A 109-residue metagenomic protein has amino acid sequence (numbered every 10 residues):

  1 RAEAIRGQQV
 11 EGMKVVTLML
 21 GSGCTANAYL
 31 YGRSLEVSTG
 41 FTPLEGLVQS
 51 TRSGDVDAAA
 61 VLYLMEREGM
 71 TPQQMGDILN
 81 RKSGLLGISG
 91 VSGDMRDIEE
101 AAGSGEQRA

Functional and structural regions predicted by a protein language model:
R1, I5, L64-T71, K82-L86 (+1 more regions): Change "in soluble alpha/beta enzymes" to "in soluble alpha/beta proteins
R1-E66: Glycine-rich phosphate-binding loop of actin/hexokinase-like ATP-binding domains
G7, D94-M95: Intrinsic disorder and flexible coil segments
G12-L18, Q73-R81: Beta-strand segments within the central parallel beta-sheet cores of soluble alpha/beta enzyme folds
S22-N27, R81-S89: Short, mixed-charge aromatic SLiMs
C24, D55-A59, M70, Q74 (+1 more regions): Conserved active-site and cofactor/substrate-binding residues in soluble primary-metabolism enzymes
S38, S83, S92: Short, small-residue-rich loop/turn micro-motifs
D77, G84-I88, M95-A109: Adenine-nucleotide phosphate-binding core of ATP-dependent small-molecule kinases
